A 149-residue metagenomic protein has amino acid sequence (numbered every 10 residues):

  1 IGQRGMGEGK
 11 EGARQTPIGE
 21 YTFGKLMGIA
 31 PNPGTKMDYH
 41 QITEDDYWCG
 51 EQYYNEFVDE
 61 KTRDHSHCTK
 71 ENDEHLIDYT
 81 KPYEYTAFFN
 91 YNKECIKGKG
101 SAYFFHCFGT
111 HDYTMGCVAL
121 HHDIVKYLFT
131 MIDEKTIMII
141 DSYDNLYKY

Functional and structural regions predicted by a protein language model:
I1-T114, V125-Y149: Cell wall/extracellular polymer interaction/catalysis modules
